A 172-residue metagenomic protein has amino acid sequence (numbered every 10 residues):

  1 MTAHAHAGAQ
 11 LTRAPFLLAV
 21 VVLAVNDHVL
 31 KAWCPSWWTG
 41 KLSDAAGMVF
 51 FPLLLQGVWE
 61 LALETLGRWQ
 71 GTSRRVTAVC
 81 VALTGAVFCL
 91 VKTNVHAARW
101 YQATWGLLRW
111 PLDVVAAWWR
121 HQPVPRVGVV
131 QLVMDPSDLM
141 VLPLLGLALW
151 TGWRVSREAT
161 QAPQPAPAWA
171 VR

Functional and structural regions predicted by a protein language model:
M1-P15, T72-V76: N-terminal membrane topogenic signal
L11-A24, A82-L83: Alpha-helical transmembrane segments
V25-P35, L90-R99: Juxtamembrane "helix-exit" motif on the non-cytosolic side of transmembrane helices
P35-F50: Loop-to-helix transition at the N-terminal end of transmembrane alpha-helices
A46-L61, P136-R154: Hydrophobic cores of alpha-helical transmembrane segments in multi-pass inner/ER membrane proteins, independent
V58-G71, W153-A162: Membrane-interface junctions at the ends of membrane-embedded or membrane-associated helices
T77-A97: Hydrophobic alpha-helical membrane-insertion segments
A117-L147: Hydrophobic alpha-helical transmembrane segments
